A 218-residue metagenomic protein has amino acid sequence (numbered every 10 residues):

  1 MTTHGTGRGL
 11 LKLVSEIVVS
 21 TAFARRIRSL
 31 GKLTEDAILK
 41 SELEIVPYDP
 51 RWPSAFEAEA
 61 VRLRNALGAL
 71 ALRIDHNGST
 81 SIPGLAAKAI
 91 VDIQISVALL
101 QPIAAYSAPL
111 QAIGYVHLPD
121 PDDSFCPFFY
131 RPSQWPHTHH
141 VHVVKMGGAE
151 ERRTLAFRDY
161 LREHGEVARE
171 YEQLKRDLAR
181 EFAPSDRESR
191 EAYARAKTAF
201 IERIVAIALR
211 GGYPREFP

Functional and structural regions predicted by a protein language model:
M1-T3: Ser/Thr/Pro/Gly-rich low-complexity, intrinsically disordered segments
G5-D75: Helical scaffold of the NTase/Pol beta-like nucleotidyltransferase catalytic core
E35-K40, G84-K88, S133, R152: Short, flexible turn/loop "capping" segments at secondary-structure junctions
E44-R51, Q94-S96, A156-L161: Short histidine-centered catalytic/ligand-binding loop motif
R62-Q101: Active-site nucleotide-donor binding segment shared across nucleotidyl transfer reactions
A105-I113: Short amphipathic alpha-helices in soluble, non-transmembrane regions that often serve as interface/regulatory elements
G114-A149: Conserved catalytic core of two-metal-ion nucleotidyltransferases
V143, A149-P218: Catalytic cores of NTP-dependent nucleotidyl/adenyl transfer enzymes across multiple folds
